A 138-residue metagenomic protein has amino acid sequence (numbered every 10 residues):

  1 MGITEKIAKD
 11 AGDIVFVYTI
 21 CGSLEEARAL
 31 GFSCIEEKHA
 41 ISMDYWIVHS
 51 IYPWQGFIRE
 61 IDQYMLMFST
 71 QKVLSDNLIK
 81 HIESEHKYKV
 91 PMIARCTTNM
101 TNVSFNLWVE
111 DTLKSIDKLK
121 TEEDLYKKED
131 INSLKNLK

Functional and structural regions predicted by a protein language model:
M1-K138: Positively charged, small/polar-rich N-terminal and surface patches that mediate targeting and assembly and bind
